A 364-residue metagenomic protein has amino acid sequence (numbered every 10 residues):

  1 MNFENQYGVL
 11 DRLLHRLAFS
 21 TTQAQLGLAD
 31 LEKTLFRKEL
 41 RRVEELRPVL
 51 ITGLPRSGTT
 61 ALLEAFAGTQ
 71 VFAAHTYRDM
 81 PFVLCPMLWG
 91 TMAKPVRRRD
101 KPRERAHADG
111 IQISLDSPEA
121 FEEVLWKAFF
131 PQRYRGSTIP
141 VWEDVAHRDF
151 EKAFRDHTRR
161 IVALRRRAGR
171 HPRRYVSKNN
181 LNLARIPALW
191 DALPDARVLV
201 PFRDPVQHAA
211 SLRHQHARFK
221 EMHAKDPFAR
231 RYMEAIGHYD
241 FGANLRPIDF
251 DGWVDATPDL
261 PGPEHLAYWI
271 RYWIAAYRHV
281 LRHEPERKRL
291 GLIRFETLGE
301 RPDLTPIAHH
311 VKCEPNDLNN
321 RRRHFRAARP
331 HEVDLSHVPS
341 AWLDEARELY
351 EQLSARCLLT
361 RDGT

Functional and structural regions predicted by a protein language model:
M1-V43, R213, K220-T364: PAPS-dependent sulfotransferases, especially Golgi type II membrane carbohydrate sulfotransferases
E45-P48: Pre-Walker A (Motif I) flank of P-loop NTPase domains
I51: Hydrophobic anchor at the beta1->P-loop junction of P-loop NTPases
L54: P-loop (Walker A) phosphate-binding loop of NTP-binding proteins
T60-A73: A conserved segment at the C-terminal end of the G1
R78-Y175, L245-F250: PAPS-dependent sulfation machinery
R174-K178, G291-R294: Short catalytic-loop micro-motif centered on adjacent basic/acidic residues
K178-N180, L189-H214: Conserved phosphate-donor/acceptor-positioning beta-strand/loop module used by diverse small-molecule
